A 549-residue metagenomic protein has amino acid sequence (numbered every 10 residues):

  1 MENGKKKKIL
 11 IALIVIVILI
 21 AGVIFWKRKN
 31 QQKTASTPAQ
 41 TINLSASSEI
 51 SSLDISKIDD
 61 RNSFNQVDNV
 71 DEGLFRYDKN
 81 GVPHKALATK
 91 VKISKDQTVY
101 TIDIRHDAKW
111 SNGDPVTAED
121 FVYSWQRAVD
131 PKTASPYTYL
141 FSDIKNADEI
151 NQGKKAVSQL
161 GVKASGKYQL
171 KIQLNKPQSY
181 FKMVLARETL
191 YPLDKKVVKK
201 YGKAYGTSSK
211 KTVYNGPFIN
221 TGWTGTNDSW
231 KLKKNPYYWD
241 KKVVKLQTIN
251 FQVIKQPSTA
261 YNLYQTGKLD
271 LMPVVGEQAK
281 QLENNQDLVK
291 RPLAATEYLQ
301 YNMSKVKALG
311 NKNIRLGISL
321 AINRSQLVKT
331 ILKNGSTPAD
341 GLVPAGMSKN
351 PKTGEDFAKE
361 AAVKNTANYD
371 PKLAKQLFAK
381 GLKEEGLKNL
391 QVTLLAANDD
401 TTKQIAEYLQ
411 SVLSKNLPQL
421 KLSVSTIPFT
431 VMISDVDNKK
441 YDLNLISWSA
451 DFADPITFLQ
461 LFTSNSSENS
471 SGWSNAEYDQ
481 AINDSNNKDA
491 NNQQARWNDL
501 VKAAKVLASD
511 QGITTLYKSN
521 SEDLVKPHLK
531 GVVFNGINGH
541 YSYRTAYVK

Functional and structural regions predicted by a protein language model:
V15, Q419-M432, Q460-K526, K549: Extracytoplasmic/peripheral linker and loop segments enriched in polar/acidic and small residues with frequent Thr/Pro
A46-K95, V213: N-terminal lobe/hinge region of extracytoplasmic solute-binding protein
Y137-K196: Surface-exposed binding/hinge segments that line and control ligand-binding clefts or catalytic entry sites
L174-V244, T248, S258: Gly/Pro-rich hinge or "lid" segments in bacterial periplasmic/extracellular proteins
G225-N227, Y369-A450, S521: Ligand/substrate-recognition segments at binding pockets and active sites
P236-K280: Ligand-site clamp/hinge motif
P338-K380, T401-K403: Structural transition elements
D523-K549: Long beta-strand-rich cores associated with HINT superfamily self-processing modules
